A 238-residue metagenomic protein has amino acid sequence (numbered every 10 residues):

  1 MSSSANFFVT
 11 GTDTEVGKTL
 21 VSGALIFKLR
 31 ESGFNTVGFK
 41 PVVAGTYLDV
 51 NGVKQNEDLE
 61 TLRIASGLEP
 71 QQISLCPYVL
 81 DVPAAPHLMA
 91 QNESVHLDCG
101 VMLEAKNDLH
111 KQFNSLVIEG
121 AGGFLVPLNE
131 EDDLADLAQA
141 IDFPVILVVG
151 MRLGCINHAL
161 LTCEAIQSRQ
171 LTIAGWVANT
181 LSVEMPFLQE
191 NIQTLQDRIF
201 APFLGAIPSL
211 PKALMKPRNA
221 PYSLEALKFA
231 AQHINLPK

Functional and structural regions predicted by a protein language model:
S4-N6, L20-H96, G100, N107-D108: N-terminal phosphate/diphosphate-binding loop that engages ATP/GTP or pyrophosphate donors across diverse enzyme folds
V9: Hydrophobic anchor at the beta1->P-loop junction of P-loop NTPases
V16-G17: Conserved glycine(s) of the Walker
K40, I146-V149, A174-T180: Short internal beta-strands
M102, K106-E130: Switch II (G3) loop of P-loop NTPases
N129-D136, L160-C163, L188-Q193: Charged helix-capping and loop-helix junction motifs
N129-R152: Inter-motif core of Ras-like GTPase G domains
E164-K238: C-terminal lobe/tail of nucleotide-utilizing enzymes
